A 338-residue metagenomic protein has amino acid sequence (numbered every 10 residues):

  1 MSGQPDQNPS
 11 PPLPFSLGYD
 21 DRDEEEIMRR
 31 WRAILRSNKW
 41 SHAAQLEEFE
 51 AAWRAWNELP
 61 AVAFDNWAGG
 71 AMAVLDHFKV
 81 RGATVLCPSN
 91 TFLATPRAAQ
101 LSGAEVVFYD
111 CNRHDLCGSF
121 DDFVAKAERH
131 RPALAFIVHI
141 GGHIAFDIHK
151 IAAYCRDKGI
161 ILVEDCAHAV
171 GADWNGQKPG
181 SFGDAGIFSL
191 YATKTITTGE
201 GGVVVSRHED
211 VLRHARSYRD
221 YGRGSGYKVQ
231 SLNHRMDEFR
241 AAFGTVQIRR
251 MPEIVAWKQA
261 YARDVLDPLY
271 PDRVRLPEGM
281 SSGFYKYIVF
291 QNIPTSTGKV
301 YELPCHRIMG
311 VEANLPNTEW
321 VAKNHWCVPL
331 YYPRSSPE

Functional and structural regions predicted by a protein language model:
M1-V80, R156, K323, S335: Conserved PLP-binding active-site segment in aminotransferase class I/II-type PLP enzymes
D21, A44-A52, W56-V62, D121 (+5 more regions): PLP-dependent aminotransferase class I/II
L59, A104-E105, P132, I160: Short glycine/serine/threonine/alanine-rich loop segments
M72-R129: Conserved PLP-anchoring active-site segment centered on the Schiff-base-forming lysine
T91-F92, C111-D115, H168, A192-T193 (+1 more regions): Short, acidic/turn-prone active-site loops that include or flank metal/cofactor- and phosphate-binding residues
R97-A99, Y154, F239: Hydrophobic/aromatic ligand-binding patch that stacks against planar heteroaromatic rings of cofactors or nucleotides
H114-T198, V205, C327: Active-site phosphate-binding strand-loop segment of PLP-dependent enzymes
